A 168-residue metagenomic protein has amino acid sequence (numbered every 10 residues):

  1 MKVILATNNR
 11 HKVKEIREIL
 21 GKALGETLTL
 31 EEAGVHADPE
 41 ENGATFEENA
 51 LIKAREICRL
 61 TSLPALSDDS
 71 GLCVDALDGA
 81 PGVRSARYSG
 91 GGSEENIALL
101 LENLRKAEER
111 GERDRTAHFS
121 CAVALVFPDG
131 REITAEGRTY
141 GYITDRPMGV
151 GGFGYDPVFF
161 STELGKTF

Functional and structural regions predicted by a protein language model:
K2-I4, R10-F168: Anionic-ligand binding patches
